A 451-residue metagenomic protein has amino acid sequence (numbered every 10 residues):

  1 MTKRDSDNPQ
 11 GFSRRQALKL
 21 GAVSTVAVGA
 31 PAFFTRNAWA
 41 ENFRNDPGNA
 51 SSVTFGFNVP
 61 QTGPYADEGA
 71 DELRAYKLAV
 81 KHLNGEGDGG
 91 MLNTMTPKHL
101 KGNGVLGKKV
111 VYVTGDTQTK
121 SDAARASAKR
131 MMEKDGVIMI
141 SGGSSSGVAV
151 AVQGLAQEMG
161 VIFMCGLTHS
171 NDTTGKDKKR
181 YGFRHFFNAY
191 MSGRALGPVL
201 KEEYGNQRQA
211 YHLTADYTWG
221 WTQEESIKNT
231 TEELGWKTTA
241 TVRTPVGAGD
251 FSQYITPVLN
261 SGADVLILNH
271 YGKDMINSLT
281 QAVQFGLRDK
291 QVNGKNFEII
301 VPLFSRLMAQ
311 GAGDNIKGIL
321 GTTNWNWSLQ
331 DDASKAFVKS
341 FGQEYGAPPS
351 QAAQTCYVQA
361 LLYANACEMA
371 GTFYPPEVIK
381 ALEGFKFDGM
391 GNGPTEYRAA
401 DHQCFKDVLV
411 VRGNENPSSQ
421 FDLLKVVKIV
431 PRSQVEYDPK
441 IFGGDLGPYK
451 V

Functional and structural regions predicted by a protein language model:
M1-Q16: N-terminal secretory signal peptides
S13-V28: N-terminal export leaders
F33-N58: C-terminal segment of N-terminal export signals and the immediately downstream linker at the start of the mature
E41-D46, D67-R74, G89-G175, H185 (+1 more regions): Beta-alpha junction/loop-to-helix N-cap segments that form part of ligand/metal-binding clefts
F43, D122, K134-T241, R288-K290 (+1 more regions): Extracytoplasmic ligand/sensor domains, especially the bilobed periplasmic-binding protein
S52-G69, L73, Q209-L213: Short beta-strand segments enriched in small/hydrophobic residues
G272-M275, W327-F385: Extracellular/periplasmic ligand-binding modules, especially the Venus flytrap/periplasmic-binding
K386-V451: Solvent-exposed, acidic/polar segments of extracytosolic/periplasmic ligand-binding ectodomains
